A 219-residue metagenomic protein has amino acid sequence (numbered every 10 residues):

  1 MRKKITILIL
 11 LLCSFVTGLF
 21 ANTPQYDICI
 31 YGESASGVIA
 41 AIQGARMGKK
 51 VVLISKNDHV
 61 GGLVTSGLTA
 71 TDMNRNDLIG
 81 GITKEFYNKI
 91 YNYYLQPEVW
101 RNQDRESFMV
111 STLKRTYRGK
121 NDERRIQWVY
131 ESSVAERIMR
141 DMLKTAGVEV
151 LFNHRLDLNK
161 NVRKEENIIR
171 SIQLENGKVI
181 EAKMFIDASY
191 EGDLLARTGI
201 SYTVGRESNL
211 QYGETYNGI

Functional and structural regions predicted by a protein language model:
M1-I7: Bacterial N-terminal signal peptides that target proteins for export
I7-G18: Bacterial N-terminal signal peptides
T23-S34: Beta1/beta-strand and adjacent pyrophosphate-binding region of the FAD-binding site in flavoprotein oxidoreductases
P24-Y26, E175-M184: Core beta-strand elements of the Rossmann-like FAD/NAD(P) dinucleotide-binding domain in flavoenzyme oxidoreductases
G37: N-terminal Rossmann-fold NAD(P) dinucleotide-binding loop
K49-K50, S55-N161, T203, Q211-G213: Conserved N-terminal/central alpha/beta ligand/cofactor-binding core
K160-V179: Conserved beta-strand-loop-beta-strand element in the redox core of flavoprotein oxidoreductases
A188-I219: Glycine-rich loop(s) and the adjacent beta-strand/alpha-helix scaffold that form part
